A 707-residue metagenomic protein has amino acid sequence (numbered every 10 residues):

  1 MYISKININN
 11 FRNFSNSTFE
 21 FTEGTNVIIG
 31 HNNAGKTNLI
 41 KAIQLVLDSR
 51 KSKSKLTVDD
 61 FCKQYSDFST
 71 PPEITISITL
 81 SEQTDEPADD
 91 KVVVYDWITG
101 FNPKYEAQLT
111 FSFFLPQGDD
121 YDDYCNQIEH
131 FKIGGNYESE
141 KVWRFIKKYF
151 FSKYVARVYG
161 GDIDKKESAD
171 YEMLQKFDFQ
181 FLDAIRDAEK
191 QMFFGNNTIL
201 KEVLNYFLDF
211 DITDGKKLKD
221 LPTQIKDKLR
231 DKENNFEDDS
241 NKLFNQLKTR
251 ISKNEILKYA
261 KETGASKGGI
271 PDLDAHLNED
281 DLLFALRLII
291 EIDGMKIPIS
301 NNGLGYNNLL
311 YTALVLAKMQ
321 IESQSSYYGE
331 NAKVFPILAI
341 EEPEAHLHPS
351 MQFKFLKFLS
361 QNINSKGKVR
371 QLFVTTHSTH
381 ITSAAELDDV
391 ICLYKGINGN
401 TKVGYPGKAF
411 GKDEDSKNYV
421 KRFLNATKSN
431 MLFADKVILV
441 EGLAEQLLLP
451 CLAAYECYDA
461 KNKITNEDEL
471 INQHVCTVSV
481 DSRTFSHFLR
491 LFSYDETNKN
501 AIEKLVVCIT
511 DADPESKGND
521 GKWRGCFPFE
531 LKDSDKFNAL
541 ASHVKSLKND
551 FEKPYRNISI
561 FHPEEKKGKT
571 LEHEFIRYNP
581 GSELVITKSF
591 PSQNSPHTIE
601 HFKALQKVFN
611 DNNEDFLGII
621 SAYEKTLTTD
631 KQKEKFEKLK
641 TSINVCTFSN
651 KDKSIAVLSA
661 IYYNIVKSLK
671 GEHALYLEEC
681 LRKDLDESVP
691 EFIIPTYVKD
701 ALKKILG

Functional and structural regions predicted by a protein language model:
M1-D48, D281-T427, Y663-G707: Switch/communication elements of ASCE P-loop NTPase nucleotide-binding domains
M1-E106, F113-P116: Nucleic acid-processing catalytic cores of prokaryotic defense/repair systems
D48-P72, Q320-K333, S365-V369, F373 (+2 more regions): Flexible phosphate/Mg2+-sensing switch loops adjacent to catalytic phosphate-binding sites
K53-F68, T84-D220, K412, R524-K553: Glycine-rich phosphate-binding loops of NTPases
D85-D90, D119-Y124, E189-F193, I381-A385 (+4 more regions): Switch/connector loops and helix/strand junctions flanking conserved nucleotide-binding motifs in nucleotide-processing
K176, A188-I340, K517: Extended helical coiled-coil dimerization/tether regions that scaffold and oligomerize large DNA-maintenance assemblies
N364-K366, T382-T510: RecA-like P-loop NTPase motor core
L505-A656: Activity-critical C-terminal alpha-helical subdomain
